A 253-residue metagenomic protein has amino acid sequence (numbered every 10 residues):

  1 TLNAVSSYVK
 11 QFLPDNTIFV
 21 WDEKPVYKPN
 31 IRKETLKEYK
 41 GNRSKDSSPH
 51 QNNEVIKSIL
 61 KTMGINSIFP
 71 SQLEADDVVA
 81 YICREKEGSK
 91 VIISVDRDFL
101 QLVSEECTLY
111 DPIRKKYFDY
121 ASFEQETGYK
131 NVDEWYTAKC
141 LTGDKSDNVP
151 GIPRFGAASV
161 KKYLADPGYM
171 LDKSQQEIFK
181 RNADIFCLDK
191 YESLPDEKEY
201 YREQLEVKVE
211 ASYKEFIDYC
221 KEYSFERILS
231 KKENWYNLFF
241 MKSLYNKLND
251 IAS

Functional and structural regions predicted by a protein language model:
T1-K61, R114: Domain-level signal for Mg2+-assisted phosphodiester chemistry and nucleotide/NA-binding surfaces in nucleic-acid
G41-S230, F239, S243-I251: Extended two-metal-dependent nuclease catalytic cores across DNA- and RNA-processing enzymes
